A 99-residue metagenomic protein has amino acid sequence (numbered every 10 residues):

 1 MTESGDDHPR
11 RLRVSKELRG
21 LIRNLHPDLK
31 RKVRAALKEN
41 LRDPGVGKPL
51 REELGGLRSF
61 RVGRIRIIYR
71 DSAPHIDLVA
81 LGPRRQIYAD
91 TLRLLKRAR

Functional and structural regions predicted by a protein language model:
M1-A35: Arg/Lys-rich, positively charged N-terminal/basic patches that mediate binding to nucleic acids
M1-R11, V62-I65, R70-R99: Enriched for short, Lys/Arg-rich terminal
E17, G55, Q86: Residue-level recognition of oxygen-bearing side chains
G20, E39, Q86: Active-site micro-motifs of SAM-dependent methyltransferase domains
N24, N40, L81: Conserved catalytic core of Hanks-type protein kinase domains
P27, E39-R42, R93: Short, intrinsically disordered, mixed-charge
K30, G47, H75-L78: Internal amphipathic alpha-helical segments of the cytochrome P450 catalytic fold
A35-R61: A short, surface-exposed loop/turn module that caps and links secondary-structure elements
